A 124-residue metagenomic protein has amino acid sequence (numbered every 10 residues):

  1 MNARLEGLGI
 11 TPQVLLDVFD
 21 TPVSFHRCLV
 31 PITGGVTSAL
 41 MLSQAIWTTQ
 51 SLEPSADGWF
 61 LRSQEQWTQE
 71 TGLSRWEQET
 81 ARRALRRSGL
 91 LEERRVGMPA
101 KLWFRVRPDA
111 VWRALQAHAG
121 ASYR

Functional and structural regions predicted by a protein language model:
M1-Q66: Short recognition helix of helix-turn-helix/winged-helix DNA-binding domains
M1-V14, P108-R124: Charged low-complexity intrinsically disordered patches
V18, G35, E93, Q116-Y123: Long, compositionally biased, intrinsically disordered segments
F19-S24, P99-R107: Short, exposed beta-strand "edge-strand" segments with a Pro/Gly-rich flavor and a Y/T-containing core
R27-P31, L90, P108-Q116: Short alpha-helical interface patches
T49-R105: Winged helix-turn-helix DNA-binding recognition segment
